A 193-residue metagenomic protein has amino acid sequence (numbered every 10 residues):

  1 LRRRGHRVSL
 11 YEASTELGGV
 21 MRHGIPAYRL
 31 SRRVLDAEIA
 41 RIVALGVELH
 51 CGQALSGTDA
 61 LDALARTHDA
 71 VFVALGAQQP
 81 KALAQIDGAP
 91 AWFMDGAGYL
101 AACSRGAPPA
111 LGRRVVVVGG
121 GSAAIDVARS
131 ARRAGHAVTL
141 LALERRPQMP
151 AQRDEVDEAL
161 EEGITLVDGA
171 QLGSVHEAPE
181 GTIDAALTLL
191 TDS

Functional and structural regions predicted by a protein language model:
L1-S14, H50-R66, Q79-K81, A97-D157: Rossmann-like dinucleotide/flavin-binding elements
R4, A27, G88-A91, A134: Glycine-rich, phosphate-binding/catalytic loops in enzymes
L10, S14-L45, A128-S174: Rossmann-like dinucleotide-binding cores of NAD(P)H-dependent redox enzymes
P26-L30, H68-D69, A89-P90, E155-A159 (+1 more regions): Short, hinge-like loop/turn segments at secondary-structure boundaries
D36-I86, G173-A185: Feature captures the FAD/FMN-dependent oxidoreductase FAD-binding
G46, H68, P90, G112-R113 (+2 more regions): Short, well-ordered alpha-helix to beta-strand connector turns
C51, M94-G96, L166-G169: Rossmann-fold dehydrogenase core element
V71-V73, A77-A101, A137, E144 (+1 more regions): Glycine-rich beta-alpha-beta "Rossmann" dinucleotide-binding loop(s) and their flanking helix/strand
